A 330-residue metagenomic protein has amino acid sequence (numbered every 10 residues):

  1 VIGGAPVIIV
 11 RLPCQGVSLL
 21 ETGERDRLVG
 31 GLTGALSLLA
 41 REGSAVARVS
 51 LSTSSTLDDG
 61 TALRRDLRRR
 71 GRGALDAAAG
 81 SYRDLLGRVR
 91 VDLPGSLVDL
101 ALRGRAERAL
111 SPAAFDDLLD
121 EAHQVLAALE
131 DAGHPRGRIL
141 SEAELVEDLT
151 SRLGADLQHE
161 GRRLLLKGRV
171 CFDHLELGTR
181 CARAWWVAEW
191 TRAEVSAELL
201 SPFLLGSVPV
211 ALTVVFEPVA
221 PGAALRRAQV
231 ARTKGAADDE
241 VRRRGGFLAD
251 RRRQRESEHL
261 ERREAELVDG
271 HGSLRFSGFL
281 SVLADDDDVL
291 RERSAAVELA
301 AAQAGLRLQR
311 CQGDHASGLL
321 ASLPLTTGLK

Functional and structural regions predicted by a protein language model:
V1-K330: Extended, folded cores of ATP/NTP-driven motor/assembly subunits in large transport and secretion machines
